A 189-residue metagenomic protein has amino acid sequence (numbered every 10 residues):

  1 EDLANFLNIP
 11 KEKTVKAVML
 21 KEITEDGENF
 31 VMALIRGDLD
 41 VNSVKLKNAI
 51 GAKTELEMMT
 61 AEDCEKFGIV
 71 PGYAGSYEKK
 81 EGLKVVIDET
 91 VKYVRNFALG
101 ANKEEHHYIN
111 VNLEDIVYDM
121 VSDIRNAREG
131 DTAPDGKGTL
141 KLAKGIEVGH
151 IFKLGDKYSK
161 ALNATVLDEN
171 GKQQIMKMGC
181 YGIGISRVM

Functional and structural regions predicted by a protein language model:
E1-V188: Extended, low-hydrophobicity, polar/charged segments
